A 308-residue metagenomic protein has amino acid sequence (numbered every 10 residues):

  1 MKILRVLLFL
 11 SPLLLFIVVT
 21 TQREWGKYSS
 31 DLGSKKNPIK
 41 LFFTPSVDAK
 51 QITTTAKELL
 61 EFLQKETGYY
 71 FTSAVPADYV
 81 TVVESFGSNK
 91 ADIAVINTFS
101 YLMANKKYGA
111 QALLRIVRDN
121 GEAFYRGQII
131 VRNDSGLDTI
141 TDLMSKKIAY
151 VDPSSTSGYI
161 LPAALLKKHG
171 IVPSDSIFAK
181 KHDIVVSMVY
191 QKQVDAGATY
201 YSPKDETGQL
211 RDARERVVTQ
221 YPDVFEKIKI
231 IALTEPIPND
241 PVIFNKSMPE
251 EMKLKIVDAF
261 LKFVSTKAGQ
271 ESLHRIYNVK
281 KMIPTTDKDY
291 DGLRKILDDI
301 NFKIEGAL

Functional and structural regions predicted by a protein language model:
L7-T20: Hydrophobic membrane-insertion alpha-helices, especially the h-region of bacterial N-terminal signal peptides
W25, S34-E58, M248-L308: An extracytoplasmic/periplasmic, membrane-proximal ligand-sensing/linker region
Y28-L102: Extracytoplasmic small-molecule ligand-binding "clamshell" domains of the periplasmic binding protein/Venus flytrap
I39-S46, T141-G158: Short loop->beta-strand "edge-of-pocket" segments that line small-molecule binding or catalytic clefts across diverse
P45, V75-Y79, N89-Y108, I116 (+2 more regions): Beta->alpha turn/N-cap motifs
Q64-V75, K167-A179, F225-K227, I304-L308: A local structural motif
E84-D142: Acidic, polar ligand-binding/catalytic clefts
S135, K147-P249: Pocket-lining segment of extracytoplasmic ligand-binding domains
